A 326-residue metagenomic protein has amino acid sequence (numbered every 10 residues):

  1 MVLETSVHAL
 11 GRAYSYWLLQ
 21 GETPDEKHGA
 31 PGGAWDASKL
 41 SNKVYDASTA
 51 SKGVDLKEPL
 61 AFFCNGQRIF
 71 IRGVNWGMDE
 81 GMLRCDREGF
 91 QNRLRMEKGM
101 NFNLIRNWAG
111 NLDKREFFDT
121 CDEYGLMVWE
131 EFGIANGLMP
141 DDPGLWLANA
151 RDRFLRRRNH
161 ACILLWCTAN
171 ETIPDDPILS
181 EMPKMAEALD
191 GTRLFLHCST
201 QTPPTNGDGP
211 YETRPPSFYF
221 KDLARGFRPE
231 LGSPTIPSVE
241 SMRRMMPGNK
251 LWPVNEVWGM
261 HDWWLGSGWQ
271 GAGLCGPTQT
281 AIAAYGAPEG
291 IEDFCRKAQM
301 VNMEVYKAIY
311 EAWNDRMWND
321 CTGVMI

Functional and structural regions predicted by a protein language model:
E4-I163, D262-Y306: Active-site-adjacent substrate/metal-binding segments within catalytic domains of carbohydrate-active enzymes
E58, M96, R151-L265: Active-site region of glycoside hydrolase catalytic domains
I71-V74, I105-N107, V128-E131, T168 (+3 more regions): Hydrophobic faces of well-ordered beta-strands that scaffold small-molecule active sites in alpha/beta enzyme cores
N103-I105, L164, R193, N319-T322: Short acidic/polar active-site loop segments enriched in Thr and Asp
E116, T120-L126, R156, E181-L189 (+2 more regions): Alpha-helical structural signal in soluble globular domains
W166, P215-I326: Substrate-binding clefts and catalytic carboxylate motifs of secreted carbohydrate-active enzymes
